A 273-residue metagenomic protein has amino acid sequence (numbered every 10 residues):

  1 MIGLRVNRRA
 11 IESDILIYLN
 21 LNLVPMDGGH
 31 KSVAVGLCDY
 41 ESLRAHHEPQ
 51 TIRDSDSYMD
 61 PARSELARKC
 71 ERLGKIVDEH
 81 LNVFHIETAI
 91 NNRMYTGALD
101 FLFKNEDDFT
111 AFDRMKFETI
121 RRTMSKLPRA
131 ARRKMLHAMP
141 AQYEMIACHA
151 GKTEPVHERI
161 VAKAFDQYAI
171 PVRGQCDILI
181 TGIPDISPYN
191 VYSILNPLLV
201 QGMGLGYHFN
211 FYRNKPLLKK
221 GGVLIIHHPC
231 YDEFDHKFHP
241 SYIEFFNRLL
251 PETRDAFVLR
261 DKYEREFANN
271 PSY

Functional and structural regions predicted by a protein language model:
M1-Q175, G182, G202-N210, P216-L218: Conserved, well-structured core segments that form the ligand-binding/active-site neighborhood of functional domains
V24-M26, N92-T96, I186-N190, D232-K237: Flexible loop/turn segments at secondary-structure boundaries
P171-I194, H228, H236: A glycine-rich, aromatic-flanked flexible loop/lid motif
Y192-S193, L199-Y273: C-terminal catalytic subdomain
